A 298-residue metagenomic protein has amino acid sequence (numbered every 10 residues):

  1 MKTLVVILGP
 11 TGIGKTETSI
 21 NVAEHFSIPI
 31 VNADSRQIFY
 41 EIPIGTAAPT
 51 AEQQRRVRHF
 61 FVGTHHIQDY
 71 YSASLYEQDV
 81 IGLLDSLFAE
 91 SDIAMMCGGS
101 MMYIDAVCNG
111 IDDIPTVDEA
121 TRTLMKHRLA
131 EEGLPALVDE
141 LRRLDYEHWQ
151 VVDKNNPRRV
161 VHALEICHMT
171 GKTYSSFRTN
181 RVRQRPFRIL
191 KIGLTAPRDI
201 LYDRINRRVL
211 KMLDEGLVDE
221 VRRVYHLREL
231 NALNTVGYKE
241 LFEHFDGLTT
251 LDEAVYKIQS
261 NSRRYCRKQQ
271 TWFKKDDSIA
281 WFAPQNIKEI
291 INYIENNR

Functional and structural regions predicted by a protein language model:
M1-R298: Phosphate/pyrophosphate-binding catalytic cores of soluble transferases and nucleic-acid-acting enzymes
